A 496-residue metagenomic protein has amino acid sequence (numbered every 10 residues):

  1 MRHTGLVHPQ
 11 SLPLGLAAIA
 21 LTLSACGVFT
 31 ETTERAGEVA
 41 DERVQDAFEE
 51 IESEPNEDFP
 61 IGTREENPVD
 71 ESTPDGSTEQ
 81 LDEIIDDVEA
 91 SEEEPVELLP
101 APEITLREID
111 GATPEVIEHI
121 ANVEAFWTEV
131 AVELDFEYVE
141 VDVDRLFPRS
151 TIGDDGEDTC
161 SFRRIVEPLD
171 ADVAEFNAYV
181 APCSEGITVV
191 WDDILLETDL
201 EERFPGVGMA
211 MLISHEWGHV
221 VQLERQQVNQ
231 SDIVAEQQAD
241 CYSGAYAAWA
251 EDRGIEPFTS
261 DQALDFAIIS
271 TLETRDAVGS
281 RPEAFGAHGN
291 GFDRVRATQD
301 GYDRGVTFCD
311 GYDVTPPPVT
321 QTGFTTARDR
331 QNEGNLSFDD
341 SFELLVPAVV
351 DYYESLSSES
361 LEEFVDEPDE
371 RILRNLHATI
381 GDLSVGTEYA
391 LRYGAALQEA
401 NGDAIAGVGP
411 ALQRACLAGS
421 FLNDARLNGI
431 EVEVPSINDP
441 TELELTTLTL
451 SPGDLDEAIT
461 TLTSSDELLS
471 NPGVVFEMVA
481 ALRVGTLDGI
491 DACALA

Functional and structural regions predicted by a protein language model:
T22-A25: C-terminal motif of bacterial Sec signal peptides marking the signal peptidase cleavage site
G27-T30: Bacterial signal peptide processing site
T32-I165, T307-V365: A metal-dependent hydrolase signature that marks the N-terminal structural subdomain at the beginning of catalytic folds
S150-V190, S358-T379, L383: Catalytic zinc-binding patch centered on the HExxH motif and its immediate surroundings that defines zinc-dependent
I194-M211, Q227-I233, N375-T387, A404-V408: Short pre-active-site segment immediately N-terminal to the catalytic Zn-binding motif
W217-S231, A250-E251, Y393-V408, F421-L427: Catalytic Zn2+-binding segment of zinc metalloproteases
I233-W249, G409-D424: An active-site-proximal "capping" alpha-helix that borders the catalytic cofactor pocket
A250-Y312, A425-A496: Long, well-structured alpha-helical subdomains associated with metal-dependent extracellular/ecto-lumenal hydrolases
